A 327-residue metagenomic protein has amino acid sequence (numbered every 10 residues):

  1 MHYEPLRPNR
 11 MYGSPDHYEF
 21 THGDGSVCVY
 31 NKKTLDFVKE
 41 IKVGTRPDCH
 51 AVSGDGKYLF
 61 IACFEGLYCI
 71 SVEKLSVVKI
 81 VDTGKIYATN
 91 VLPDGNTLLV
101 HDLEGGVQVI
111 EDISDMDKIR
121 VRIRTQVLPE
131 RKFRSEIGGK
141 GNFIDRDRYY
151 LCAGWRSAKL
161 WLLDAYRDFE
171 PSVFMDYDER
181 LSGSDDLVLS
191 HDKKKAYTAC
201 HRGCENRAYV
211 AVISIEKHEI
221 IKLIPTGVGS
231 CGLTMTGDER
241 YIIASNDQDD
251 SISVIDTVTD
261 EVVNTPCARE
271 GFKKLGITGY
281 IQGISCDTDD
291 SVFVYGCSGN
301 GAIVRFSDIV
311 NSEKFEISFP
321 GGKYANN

Functional and structural regions predicted by a protein language model:
M1-N327: Predominantly soluble domains enriched in secretory-pathway, periplasmic, or organellar proteins
